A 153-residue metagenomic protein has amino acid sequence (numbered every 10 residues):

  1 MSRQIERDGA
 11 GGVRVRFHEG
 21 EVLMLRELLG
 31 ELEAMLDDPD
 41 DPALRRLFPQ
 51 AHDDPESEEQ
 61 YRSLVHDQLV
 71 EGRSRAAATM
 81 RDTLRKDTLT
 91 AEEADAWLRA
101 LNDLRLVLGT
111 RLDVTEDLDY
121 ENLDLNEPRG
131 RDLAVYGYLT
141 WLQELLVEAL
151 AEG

Functional and structural regions predicted by a protein language model:
M1-E71, T79-D82, D87-L89, E93 (+4 more regions): Charged, alpha-helix-forming regions
